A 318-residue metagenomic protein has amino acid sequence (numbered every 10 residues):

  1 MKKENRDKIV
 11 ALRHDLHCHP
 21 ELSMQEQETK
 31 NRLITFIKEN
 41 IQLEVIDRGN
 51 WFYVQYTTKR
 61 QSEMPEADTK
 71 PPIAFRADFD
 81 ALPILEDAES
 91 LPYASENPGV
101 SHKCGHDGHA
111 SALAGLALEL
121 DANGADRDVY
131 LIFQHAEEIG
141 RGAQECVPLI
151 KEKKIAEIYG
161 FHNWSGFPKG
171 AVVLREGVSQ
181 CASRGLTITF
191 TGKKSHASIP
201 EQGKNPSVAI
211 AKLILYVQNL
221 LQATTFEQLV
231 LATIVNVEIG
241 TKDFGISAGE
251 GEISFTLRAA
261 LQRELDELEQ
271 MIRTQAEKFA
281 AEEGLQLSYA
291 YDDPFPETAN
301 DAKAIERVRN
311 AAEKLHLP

Functional and structural regions predicted by a protein language model:
M1-H102, S111-G115, E119-R127: Acidic/His- and Gly-rich active-site-bordering loop/insert found across diverse amide/peptide-bond hydrolases
E4, M24, E28, R32 (+12 more regions): Conserved active-site and cofactor/substrate-binding residues in soluble primary-metabolism enzymes
V10, I34, A114-L118, Q144-V147 (+7 more regions): Predominant activation on well-ordered alpha-helical scaffold segments within soluble catalytic domains
E21, D78-D80, A136, W164 (+1 more regions): Active-site beta-loop-alpha junctions enriched in small/polar residues
L82-I84, E89-S101, D107-G108, N123-T233 (+1 more regions): Histidine/acidic-residue-rich, glycine-tolerant segments that coordinate divalent metal ions
A211-P318: Metal-dependent amide/peptide-bond hydrolase catalytic core, centered on the "pita-bread" metallohydrolase fold
